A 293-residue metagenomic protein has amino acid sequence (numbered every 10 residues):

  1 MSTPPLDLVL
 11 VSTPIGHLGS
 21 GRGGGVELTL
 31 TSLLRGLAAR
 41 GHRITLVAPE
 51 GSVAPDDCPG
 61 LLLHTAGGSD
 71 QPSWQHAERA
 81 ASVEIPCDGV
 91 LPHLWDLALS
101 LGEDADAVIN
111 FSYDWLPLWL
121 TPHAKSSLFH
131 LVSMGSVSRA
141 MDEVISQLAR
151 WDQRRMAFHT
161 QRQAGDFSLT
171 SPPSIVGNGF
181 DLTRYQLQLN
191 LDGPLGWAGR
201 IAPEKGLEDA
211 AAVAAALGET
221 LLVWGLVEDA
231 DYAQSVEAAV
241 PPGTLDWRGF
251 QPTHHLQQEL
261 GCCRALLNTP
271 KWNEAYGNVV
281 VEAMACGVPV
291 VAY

Functional and structural regions predicted by a protein language model:
M1-Y293: Catalytic cores of nucleotide-sugar-dependent glycosyltransferases that transfer UDP/GDP/TDP-activated
